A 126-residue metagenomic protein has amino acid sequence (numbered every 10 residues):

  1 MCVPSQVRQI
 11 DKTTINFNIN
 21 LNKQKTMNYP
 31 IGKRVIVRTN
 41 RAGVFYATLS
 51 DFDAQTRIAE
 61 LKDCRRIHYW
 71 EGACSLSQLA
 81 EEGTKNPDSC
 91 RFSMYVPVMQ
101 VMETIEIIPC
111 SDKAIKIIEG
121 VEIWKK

Functional and structural regions predicted by a protein language model:
M1-P30: Glycine- and charge-rich intrinsically disordered segments
Q24-K126: Conserved RNA-binding domains used in RNP assembly and mRNA/RNA metabolism
